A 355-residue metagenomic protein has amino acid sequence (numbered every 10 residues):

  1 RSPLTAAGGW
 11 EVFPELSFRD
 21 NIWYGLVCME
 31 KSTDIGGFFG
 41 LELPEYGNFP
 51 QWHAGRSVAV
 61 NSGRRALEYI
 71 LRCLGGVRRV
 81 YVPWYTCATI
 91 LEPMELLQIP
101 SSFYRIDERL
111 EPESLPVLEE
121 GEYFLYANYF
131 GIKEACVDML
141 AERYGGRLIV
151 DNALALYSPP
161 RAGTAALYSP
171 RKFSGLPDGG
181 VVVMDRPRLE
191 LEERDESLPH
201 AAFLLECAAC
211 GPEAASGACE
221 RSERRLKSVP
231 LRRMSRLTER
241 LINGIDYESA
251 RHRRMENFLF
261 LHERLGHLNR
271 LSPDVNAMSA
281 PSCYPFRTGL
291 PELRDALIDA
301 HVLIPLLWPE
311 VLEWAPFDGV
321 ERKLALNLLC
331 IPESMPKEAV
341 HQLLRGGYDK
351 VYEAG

Functional and structural regions predicted by a protein language model:
R1-L26: N-terminal amphipathic/basic-hydrophobic helices that include classical n-h-c signal peptides and signal-anchor
G8, S32-S57, R65-R143, N152-A155: PLP-dependent aminotransferase-like
G9, G163-A209: Active-site PLP attachment segment
P14, R19, G36-F38, G47 (+6 more regions): PLP-dependent aminotransferase class I/II
G55-S57, L97-S102, G121-E122, G145-L148 (+4 more regions): Active-site regions of enzymes building and remodeling cell-envelope glycoconjugates
L110-P116, A135, Y157-G163, G175-V182 (+1 more regions): Short, charged, surface-exposed secondary-structure boundary motifs
L140-I149, G180-R186: A short, gly/pro- and small-residue-rich
V150-N152, P170, E333: A cross-domain feature marking catalytic cores of carbohydrate-active enzymes and several ubiquitous metabolic/repair
